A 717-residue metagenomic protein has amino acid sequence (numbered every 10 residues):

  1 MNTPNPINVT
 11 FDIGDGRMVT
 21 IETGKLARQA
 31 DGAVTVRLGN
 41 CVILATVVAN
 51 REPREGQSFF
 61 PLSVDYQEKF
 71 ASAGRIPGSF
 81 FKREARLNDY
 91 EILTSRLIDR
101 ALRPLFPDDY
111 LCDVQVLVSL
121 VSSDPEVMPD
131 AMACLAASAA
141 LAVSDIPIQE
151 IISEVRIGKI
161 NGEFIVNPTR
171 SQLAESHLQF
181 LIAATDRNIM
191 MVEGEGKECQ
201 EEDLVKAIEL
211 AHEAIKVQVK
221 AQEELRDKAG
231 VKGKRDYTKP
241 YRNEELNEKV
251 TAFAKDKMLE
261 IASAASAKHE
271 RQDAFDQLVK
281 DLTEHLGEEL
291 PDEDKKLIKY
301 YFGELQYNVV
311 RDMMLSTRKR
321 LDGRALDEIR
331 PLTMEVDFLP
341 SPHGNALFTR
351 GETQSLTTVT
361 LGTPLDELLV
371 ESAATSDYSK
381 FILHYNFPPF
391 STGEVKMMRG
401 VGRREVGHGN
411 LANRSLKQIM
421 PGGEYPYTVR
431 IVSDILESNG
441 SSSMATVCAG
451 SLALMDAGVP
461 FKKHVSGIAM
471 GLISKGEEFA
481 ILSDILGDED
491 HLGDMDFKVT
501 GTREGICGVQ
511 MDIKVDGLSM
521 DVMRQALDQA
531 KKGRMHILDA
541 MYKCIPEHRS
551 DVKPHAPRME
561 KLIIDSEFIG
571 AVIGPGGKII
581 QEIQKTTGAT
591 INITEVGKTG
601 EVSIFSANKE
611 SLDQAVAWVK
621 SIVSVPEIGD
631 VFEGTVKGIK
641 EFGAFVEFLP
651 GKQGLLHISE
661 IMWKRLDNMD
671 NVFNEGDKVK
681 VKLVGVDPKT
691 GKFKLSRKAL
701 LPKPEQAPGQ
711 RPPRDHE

Functional and structural regions predicted by a protein language model:
M1-T238: Long, basic N-terminal domains or extensions that often function in RNA/ssDNA interaction or organelle/cellular
N2-N50, T238-T375, P557-A571, I579-I580 (+1 more regions): Extended amphipathic alpha-helical scaffolds
A30-Q115, L120-V127, E193, F338 (+3 more regions): Glycine-rich, flexible beta-strand/loop modules in the N-terminal catalytic cores of phosphate-handling
D108-V114, Q149-I151, Q218-Y237, H269 (+7 more regions): Flexible, glycine/charged-enriched surface loops at secondary-structure junctions
V118, M190-E195, Y237-P240, A252-A262 (+6 more regions): Short, hydrophobic beta-strand segments
D145-S263, L454-S550: Mobile "lid/hinge" segments at catalytic clefts and subdomain interfaces of large enzymes
A229-K232, D236-E244, H536-I563, K609 (+1 more regions): Long, charged amphipathic helices and adjacent flexible linkers at domain junctions
H555-P557, F568-E717: Single-stranded RNA-binding regions, centering on S1/OB-family and related RNA-binding modules
